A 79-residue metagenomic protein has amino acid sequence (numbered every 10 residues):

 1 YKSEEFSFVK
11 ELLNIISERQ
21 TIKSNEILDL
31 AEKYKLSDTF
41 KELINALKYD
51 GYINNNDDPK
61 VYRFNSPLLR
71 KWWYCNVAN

Functional and structural regions predicted by a protein language model:
Y1-L36: Winged-helix-like regulatory helical subdomains adjacent to P-loop NTPase cores
F6, K10, K41, S66-P67: Non-catalytic, well-ordered alpha-helical scaffold segments
K33-D50: Short amphipathic alpha-helical interaction segments
D38, E42, N56, W73-Y74: Alpha-helix boundary/capping detector
K48-P59: A short, conserved structural fragment
P59-S66: Minor-groove-contacting beta-hairpin "wing" of winged helix-turn-helix DNA-binding domains
P67-N79: Short, amphipathic alpha-helical interaction segments positioned at domain boundaries
